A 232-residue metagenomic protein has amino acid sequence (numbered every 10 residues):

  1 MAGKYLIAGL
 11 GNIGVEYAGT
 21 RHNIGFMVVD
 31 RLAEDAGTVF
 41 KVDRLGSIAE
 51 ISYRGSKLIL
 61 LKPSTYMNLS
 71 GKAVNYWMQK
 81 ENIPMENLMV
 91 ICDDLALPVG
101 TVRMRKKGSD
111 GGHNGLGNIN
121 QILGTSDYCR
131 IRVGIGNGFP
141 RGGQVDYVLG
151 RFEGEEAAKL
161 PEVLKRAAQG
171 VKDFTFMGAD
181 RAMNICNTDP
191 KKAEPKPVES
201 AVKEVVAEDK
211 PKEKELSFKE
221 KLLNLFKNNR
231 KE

Functional and structural regions predicted by a protein language model:
A2-K107, G117-Q121, T125-R132, G138-G143 (+6 more regions): Nucleotide and nucleotide-moiety/phosphate-recognizing core
G3, I7, A157, K219-L223: Generic N-terminal initiation segments characterized by hydrophobic and/or small/turn-forming residues
L58-P63, L149-R151, A193-V205: Short, charged low-complexity intrinsically disordered segments located at boundaries of structured domains
D110: Phosphate- and other anionic-substrate recognition elements at nucleic-acid/protein interfaces
H113: Glycine-rich phosphate-binding loop at the start of an alpha helix
G142-P161: Short, electropositive alpha-helical surface patch
E194-E232: Intrinsically disordered, low-complexity charged/polar segments
